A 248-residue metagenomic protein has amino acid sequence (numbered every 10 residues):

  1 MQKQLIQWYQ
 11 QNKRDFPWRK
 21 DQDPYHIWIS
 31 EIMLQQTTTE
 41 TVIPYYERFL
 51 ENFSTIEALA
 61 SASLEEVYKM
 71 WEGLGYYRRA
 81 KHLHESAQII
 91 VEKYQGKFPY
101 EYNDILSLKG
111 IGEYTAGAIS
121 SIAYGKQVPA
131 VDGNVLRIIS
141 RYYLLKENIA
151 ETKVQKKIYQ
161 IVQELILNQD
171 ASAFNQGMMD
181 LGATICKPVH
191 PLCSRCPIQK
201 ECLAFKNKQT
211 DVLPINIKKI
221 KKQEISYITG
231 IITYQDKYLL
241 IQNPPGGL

Functional and structural regions predicted by a protein language model:
Q2-Q4, W8-L192, I198-D211: Catalytic cores of DNA base-excision repair glycosylases
T210-L248: N-terminal strand-loop-strand
